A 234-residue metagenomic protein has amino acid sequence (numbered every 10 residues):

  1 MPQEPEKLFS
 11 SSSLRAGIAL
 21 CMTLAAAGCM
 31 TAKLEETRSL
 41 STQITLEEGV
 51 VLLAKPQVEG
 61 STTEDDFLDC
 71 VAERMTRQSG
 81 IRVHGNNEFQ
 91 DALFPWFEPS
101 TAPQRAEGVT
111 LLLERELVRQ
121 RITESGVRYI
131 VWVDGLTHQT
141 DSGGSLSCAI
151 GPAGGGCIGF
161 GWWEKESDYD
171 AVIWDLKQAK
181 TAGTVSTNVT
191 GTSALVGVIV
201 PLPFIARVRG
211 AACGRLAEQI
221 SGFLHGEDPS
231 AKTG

Functional and structural regions predicted by a protein language model:
P2-I18: Bacterial N-terminal signal peptides that target proteins for export
A16-A27: Bacterial N-terminal signal peptides
T23, I44-T45, E124: Alpha-helix termination/capping residues and helix-transition junctions
C29-T110, G222-G234: A structural "domain/chain start" motif
Q57-G60, F89-D91, L136-D141, V189-T192: Solvent-exposed loop/turn segments at secondary-structure junctions within structured extracellular/periplasmic domains
G60-L68, E107-L111, R115, W162 (+1 more regions): Solvent-exposed, acidic/flexible segments
Q104-K177: Surface-exposed short loop/turn segments
A153-F223: Short secondary-structure boundary motifs at beta->alpha junctions and helix caps
